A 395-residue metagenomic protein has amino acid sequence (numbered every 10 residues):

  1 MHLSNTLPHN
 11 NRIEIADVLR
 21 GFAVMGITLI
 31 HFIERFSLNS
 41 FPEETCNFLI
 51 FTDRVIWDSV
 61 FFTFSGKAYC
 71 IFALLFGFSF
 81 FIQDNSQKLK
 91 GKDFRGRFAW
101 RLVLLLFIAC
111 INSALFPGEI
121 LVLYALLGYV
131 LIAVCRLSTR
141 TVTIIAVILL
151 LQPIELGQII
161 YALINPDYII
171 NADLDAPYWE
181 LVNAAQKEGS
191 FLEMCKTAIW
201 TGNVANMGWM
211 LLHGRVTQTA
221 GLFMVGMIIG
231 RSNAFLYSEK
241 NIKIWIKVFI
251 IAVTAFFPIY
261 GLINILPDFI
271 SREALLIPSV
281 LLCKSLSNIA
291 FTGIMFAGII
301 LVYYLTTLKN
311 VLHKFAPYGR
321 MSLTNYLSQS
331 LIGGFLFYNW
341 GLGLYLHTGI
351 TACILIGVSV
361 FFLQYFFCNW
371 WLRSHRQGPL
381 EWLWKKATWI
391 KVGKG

Functional and structural regions predicted by a protein language model:
H2-F76: N-terminal signal-anchor module of multipass membrane proteins
N11-L19, A23-V24, V248-F249, Y303-I332 (+1 more regions): Functional transmembrane helices that form membrane-embedded active or gating regions
F48-V60, F191-M207, S271-L281: Juxtamembrane membrane-water interface segments that cap and precede transmembrane helices
C70-N85, V122-A133, G214-Y237, S287-T306: Specific transmembrane alpha-helix
F81-Q158: Internal alpha-helical transmembrane segments
K92-D93, I132-I145, I228-I250: Solvent-exposed interhelical
I148-M227: Long hydrophobic alpha-helical segments that form multi-pass transmembrane helix bundles in integral membrane proteins
T219, M224, S271-R373: Alpha-helical transmembrane segments of multi-pass integral membrane proteins
